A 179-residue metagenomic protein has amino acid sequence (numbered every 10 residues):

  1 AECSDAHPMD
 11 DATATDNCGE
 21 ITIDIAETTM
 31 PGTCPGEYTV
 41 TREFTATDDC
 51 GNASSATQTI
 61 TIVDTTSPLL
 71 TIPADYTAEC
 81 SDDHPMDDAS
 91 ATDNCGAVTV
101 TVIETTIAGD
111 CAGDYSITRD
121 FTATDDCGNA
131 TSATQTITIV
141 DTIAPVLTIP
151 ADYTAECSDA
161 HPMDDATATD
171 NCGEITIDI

Functional and structural regions predicted by a protein language model:
A1-I179: Proline-threonine-serine-rich low-complexity tracts
